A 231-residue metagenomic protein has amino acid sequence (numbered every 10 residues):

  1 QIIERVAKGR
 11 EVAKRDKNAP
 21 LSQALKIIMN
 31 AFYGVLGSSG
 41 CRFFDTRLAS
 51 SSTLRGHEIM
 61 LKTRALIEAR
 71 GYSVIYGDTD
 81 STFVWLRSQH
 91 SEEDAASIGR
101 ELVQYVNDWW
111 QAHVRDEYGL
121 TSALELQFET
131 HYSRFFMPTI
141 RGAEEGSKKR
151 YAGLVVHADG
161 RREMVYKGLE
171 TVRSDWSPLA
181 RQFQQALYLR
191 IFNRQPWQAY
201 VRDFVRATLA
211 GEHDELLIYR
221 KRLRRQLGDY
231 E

Functional and structural regions predicted by a protein language model:
Q1-I2, K14-I28, D45, T53-T79 (+1 more regions): DNA-dependent DNA polymerase catalytic subunits
Q1-R5, G9, A13, F32-V35: Function-dense linear segments that define catalytic or interfacial modules in macromolecule-processing proteins
V35-L54: Gly-rich Lys/Arg/Thr-decorated short loops/hinges at beta-loop-alpha junctions or inter-strand turns that position
